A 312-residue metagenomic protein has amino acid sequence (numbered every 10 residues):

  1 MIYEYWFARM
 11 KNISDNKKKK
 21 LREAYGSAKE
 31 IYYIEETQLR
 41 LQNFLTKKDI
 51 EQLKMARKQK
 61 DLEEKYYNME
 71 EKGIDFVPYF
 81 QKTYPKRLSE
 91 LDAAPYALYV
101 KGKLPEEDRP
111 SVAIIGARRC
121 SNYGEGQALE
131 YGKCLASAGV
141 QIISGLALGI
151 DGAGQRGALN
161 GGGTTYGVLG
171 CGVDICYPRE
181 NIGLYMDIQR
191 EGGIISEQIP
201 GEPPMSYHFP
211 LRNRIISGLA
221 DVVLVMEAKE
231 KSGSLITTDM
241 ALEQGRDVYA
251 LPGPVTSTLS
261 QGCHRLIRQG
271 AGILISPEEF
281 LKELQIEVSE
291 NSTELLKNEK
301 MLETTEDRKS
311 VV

Functional and structural regions predicted by a protein language model:
M1, P78-V312: Glycine-biased, small-residue-rich flexible motifs in mid-sequence functional cores and linkers
M1-S137: Short, positively charged patches
